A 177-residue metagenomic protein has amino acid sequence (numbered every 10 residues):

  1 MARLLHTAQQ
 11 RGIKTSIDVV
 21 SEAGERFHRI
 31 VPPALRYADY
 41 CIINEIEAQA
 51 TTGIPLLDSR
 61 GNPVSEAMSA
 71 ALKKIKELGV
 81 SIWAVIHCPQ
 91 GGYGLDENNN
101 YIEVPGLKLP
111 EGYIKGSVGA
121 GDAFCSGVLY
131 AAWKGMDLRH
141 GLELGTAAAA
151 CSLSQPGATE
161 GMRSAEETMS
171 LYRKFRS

Functional and structural regions predicted by a protein language model:
M1-R11, I30-Y37: Catalytic-core regions built around general acid/base machinery
A2, H6-T7, G24, I54-S177: Conserved phosphate-binding/catalytic region of the ribokinase-like
Q10-D18: Short beta-strand/loop segments at the ligand-binding rim of alpha/beta enzyme cores
V20-E22, I46-E47, P89: Active-site beta-loop-alpha junctions enriched in small/polar residues
E22-A23, D39: Short, contiguous, pocket-lining structural segments that sit at or immediately flank catalytic/ligand-binding sites
R29-T51: Structural recognition of alpha->loop->beta junctions
